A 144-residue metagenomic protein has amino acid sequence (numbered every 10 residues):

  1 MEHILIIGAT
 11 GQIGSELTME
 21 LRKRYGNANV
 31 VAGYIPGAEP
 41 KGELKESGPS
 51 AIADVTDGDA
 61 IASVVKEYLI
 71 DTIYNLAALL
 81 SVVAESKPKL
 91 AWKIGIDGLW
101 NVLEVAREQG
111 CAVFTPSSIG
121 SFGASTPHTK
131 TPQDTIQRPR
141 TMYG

Functional and structural regions predicted by a protein language model:
E2-R24: N-terminal Rossmann NAD(P)H-binding glycine-rich loop of SDR-like oxidoreductase domains
Y25-E39: Conserved glycine-rich Rossmann-like NAD(P)H-binding loop of the short-chain dehydrogenase/reductase
E43, V83-L90, A124-T129: Conserved catalytic-core motifs of eukaryotic protein kinase domains, centered on the activation segment
K45-D57: Rossmann-fold cofactor-recognition segment
V55-I94, V105: NAD(P)H-binding glycine-rich loop region in Rossmannoid oxidoreductase-like domains and their noncatalytic homologs
N75, W100-R138: Conserved Rossmann-fold NAD(P)-dependent oxidoreductase catalytic core, especially the SDR/UDP-sugar
W92, R140-G144: Short-chain dehydrogenase/reductase
